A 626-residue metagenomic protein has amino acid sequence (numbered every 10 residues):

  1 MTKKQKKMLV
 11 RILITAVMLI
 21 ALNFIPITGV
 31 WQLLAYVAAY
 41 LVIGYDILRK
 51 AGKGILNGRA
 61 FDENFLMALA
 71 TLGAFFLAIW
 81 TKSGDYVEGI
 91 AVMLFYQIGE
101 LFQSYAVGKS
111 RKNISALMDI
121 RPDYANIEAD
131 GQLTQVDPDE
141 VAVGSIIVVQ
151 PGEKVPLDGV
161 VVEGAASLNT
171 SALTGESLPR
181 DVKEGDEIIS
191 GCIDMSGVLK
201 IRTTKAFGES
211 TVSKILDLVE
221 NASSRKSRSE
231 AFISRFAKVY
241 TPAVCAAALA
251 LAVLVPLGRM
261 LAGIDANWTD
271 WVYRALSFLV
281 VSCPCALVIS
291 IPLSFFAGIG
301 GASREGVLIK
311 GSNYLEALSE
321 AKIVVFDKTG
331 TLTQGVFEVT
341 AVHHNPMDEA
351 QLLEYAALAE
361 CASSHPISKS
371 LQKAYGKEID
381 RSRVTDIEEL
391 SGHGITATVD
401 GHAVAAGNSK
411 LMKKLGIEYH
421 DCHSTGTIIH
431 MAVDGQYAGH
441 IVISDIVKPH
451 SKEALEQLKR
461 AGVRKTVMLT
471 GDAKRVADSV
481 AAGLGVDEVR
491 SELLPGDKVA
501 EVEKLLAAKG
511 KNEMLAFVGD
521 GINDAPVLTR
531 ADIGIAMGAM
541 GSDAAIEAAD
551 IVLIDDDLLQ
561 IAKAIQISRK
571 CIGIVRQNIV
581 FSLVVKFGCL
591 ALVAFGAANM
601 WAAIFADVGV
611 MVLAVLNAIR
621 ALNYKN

Functional and structural regions predicted by a protein language model:
M1-T15, L48-F75, L216-A250, A321 (+5 more regions): Soluble-to-membrane junctions at the N-terminal ends of transmembrane alpha-helices in multi-pass ion-transporting
T2-Y124, R235, P242, V342: Transmembrane helix-loop-helix hairpins at the membrane interface
G29-V37, A60-L66, T81-V92, F232 (+4 more regions): Membrane-water interface of transmembrane alpha-helices in multipass transporters/channels
N57, E63-T71, L173, Y273 (+3 more regions): Conserved catalytic phosphorylation-site environment of P-type ATPases
F65-L66, M93-P151, V182, I309 (+4 more regions): Juxtamembrane coupling segments of multi-pass membrane pumps/enzymes
A116-E209, S213, N313-A356, T398-V399: Conserved cytosolic catalytic loops of P-type ATPases
V339-K465, K474, G483-V502: P-type ATPase nucleotide-binding
V399-G401, T427, V433-Q577, V585: Conserved ATP-binding TGD loop and adjacent catalytic N/P-domain core of P-type ATPases
